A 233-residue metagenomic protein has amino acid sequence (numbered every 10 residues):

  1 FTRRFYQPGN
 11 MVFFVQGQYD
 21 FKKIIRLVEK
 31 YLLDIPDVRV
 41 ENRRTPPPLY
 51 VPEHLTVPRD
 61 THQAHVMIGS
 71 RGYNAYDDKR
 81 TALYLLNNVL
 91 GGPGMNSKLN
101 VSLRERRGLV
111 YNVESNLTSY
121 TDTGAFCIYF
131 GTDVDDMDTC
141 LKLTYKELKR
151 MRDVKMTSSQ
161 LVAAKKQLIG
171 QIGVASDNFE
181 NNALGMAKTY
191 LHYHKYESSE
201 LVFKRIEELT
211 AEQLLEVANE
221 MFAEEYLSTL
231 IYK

Functional and structural regions predicted by a protein language model:
F1-R39, T56, Y73-N74, G91-P93 (+1 more regions): Charge-rich, well-structured scaffold segments of protease-associated domains
R39-N96: His/Glu-based metal-binding/catalytic segments typifying zinc-dependent metallopeptidases
